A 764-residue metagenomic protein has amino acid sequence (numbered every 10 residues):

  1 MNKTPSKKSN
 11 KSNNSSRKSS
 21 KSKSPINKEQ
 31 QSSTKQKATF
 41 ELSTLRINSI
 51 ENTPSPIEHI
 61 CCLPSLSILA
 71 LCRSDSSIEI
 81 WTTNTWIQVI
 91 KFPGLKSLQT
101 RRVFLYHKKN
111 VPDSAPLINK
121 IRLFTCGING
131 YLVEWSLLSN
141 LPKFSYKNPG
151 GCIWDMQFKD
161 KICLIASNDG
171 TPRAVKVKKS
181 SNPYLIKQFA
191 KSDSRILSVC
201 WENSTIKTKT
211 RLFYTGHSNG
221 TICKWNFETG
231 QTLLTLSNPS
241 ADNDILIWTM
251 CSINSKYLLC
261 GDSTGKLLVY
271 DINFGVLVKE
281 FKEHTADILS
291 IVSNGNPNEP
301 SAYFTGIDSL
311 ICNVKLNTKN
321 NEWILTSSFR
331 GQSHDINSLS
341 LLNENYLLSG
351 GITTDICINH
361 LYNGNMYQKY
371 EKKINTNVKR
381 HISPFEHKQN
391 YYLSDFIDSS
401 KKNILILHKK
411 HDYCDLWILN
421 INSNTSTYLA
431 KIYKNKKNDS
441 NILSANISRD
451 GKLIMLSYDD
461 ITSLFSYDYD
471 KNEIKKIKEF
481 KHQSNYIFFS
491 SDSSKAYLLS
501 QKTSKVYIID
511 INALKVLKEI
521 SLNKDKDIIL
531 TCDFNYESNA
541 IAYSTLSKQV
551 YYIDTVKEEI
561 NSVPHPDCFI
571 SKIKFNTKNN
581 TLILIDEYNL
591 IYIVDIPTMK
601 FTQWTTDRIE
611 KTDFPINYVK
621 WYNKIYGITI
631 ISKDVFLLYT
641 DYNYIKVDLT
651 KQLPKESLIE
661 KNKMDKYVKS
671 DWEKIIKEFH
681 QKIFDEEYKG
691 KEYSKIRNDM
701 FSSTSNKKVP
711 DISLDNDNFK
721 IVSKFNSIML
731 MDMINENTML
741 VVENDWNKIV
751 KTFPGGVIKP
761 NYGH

Functional and structural regions predicted by a protein language model:
N2-E79, N84-T85, S97-Q99, K109-P112 (+10 more regions): Intrinsically disordered, low-complexity acidic/Ser/Thr/Pro-rich linker and tail segments in large eukaryotic scaffolds
L45-E51, I87-F92, L141-Y146, Y184-F189 (+9 more regions): A short beta-strand motif characteristic of beta-propeller blades
I50-I57, P93-R101, H107, Y146-I153 (+11 more regions): WD40/WD-repeat beta-propeller blade N-cap
C61-L66, F104-K120, M156-K161, C200-T210 (+10 more regions): Loop/turn segments within WD40 beta-propeller blades
L69, L123, C163, F213 (+9 more regions): Hydrophobic beta-strand positions that form the internal "hydrophobic ladder" of WD40/Gbeta-like beta-propeller blades
C72-D75, C126-N129, A166-D169, G216-N219 (+8 more regions): Conserved strand-to-loop turn within each blade of WD40 beta-propeller repeats
I78-W81, L132-S136, P172-V177, I222-N226 (+9 more regions): WD40-repeat beta-propellers
W86-I87, N140-L141, S180-P183, G230 (+10 more regions): Short coil/turn linkers that define WD40 beta-propeller blade boundaries
